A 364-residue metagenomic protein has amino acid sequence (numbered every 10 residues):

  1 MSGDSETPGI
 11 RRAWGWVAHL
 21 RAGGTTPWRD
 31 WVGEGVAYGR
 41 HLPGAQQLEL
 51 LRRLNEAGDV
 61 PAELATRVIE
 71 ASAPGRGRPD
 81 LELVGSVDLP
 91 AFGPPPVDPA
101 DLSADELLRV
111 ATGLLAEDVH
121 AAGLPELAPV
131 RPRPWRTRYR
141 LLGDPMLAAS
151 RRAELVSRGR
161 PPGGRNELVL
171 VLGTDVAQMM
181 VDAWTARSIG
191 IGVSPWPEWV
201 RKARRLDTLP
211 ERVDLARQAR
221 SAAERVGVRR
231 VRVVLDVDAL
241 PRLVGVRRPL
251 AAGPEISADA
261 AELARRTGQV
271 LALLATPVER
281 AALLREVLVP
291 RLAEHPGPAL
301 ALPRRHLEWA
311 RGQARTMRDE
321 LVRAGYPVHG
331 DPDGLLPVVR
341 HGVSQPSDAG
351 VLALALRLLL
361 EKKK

Functional and structural regions predicted by a protein language model:
M1-K364: Anion-recognition interface
